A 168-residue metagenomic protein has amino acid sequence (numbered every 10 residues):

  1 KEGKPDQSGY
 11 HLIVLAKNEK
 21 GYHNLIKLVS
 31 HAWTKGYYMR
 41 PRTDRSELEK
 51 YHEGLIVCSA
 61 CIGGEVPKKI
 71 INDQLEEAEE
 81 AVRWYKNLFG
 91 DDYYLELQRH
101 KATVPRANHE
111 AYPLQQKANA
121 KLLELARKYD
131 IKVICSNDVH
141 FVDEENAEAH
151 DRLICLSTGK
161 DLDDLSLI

Functional and structural regions predicted by a protein language model:
K1-I168: Phosphodiester-processing cores and adjacent nucleic acid-binding clamps
